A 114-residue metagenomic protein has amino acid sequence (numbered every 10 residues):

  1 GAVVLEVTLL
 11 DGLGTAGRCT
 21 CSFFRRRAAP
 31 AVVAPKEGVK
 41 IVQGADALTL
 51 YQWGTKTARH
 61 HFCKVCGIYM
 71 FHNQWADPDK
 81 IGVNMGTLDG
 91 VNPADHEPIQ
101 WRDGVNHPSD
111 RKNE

Functional and structural regions predicted by a protein language model:
A2-E114: A short Gly-Trp-Pro
